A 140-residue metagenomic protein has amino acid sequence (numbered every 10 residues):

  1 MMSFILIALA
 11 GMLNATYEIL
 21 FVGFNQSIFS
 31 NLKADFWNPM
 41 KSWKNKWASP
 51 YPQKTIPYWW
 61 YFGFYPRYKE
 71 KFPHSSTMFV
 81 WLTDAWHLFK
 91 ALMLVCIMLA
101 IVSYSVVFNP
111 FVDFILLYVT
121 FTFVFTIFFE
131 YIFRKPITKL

Functional and structural regions predicted by a protein language model:
M1-L140: Cationic, hydrophobic amphipathic alpha-helical membrane-interacting segments
